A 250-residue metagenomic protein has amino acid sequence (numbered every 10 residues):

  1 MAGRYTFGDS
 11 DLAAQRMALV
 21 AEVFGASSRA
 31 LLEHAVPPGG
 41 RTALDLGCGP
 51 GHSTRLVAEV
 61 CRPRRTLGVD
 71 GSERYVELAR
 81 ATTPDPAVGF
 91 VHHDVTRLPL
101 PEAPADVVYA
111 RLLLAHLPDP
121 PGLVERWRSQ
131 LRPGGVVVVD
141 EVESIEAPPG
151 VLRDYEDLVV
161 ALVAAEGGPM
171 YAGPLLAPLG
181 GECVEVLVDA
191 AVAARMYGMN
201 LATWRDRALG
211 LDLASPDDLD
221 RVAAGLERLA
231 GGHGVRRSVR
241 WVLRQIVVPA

Functional and structural regions predicted by a protein language model:
R4-T6, L12-A13, F24, C183-R237 (+1 more regions): C-terminal helical/coil "lid" or tail adjacent to the Rossmann-like core of SAM-dependent
E22-G39, L56: Conserved alpha-helix/loop element of class I SAM-dependent methyltransferases that forms part of the SAM/SAH-binding
V36, C61-R62, P84, P118 (+1 more regions): Short conserved AdoMet
L44, P50-R97: Class I SAM-dependent methyltransferase SAM/SAH-binding core
P99-V107: A short acidic, Gly/Pro-enriched loop at the edge of an enzyme's catalytic core that lines a small-molecule cofactor
D106-P120: A short SAM/SAH-binding and catalytic strip from SAM-dependent methyltransferases
P121-V136: A short glycine-rich, Lys/Arg-flanked "PGG" loop and its adjoining helix->strand segment in the class I
V136-R195, M199, L209-P216: Conserved catalytic/acceptor-binding region of the Class I
